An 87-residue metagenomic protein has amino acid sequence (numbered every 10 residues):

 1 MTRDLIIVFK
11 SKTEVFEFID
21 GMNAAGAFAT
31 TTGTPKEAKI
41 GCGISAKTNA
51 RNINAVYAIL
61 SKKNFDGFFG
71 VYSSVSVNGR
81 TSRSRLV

Functional and structural regions predicted by a protein language model:
R3-I6, K12, I19, N23 (+1 more regions): Amphipathic, hydrophobic secondary-structure cores in small proteins
I7, G26, K63-G67: Short non-domain terminal segments
F9, F18, F69-Y72: Aromatic side chains
N54-V87: C-terminal structural segments of small proteins and small subunits
